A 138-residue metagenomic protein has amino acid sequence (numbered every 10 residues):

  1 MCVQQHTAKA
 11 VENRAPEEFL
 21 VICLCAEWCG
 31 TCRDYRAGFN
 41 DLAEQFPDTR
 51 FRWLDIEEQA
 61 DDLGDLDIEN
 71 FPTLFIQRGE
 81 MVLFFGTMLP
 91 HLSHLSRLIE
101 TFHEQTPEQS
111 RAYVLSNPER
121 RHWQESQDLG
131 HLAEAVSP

Functional and structural regions predicted by a protein language model:
C2, T7-Q45: Local sequence-structure signature of Cys/Sec-based thiol-disulfide redox active-site neighborhoods
Q4-H6, L24, N40, P47-D62 (+2 more regions): Thiol-based oxidoreductase modules, predominantly thioredoxin-like and allied folds used for disulfide exchange
N13-R14, D62-D65, L98: CheY-like receiver
L20, T73-L74: Catalytic His-Asp charge-relay segment
I22, G30-D34, L42, D65-L66 (+3 more regions): Chalcogenol-based redox active-site neighborhoods
E27-G30, A60, M81: Glycine-centered loop/turn positions within well-structured domains that cap or flank conserved ligand/cofactor-binding
F75-E119: Non-catalytic, surface beta->alpha helical segment in thiol-disulfide oxidoreductase systems
S116-P138: Charged phosphate-binding loop/patch that engages nucleotide di/tri-phosphates or the phosphate backbone of nucleic
